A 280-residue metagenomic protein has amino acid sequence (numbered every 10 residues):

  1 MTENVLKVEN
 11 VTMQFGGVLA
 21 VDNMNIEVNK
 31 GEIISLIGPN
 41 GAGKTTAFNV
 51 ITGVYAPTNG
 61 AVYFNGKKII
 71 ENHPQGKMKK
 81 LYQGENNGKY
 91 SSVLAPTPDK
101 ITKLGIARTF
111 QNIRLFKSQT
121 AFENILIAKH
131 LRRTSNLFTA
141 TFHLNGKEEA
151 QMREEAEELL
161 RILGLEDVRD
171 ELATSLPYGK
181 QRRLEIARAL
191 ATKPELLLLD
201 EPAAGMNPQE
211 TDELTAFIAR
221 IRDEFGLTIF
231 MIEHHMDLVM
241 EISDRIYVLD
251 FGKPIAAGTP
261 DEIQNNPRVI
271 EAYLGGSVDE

Functional and structural regions predicted by a protein language model:
T2-E280: Glycine-rich phosphate-binding loops of nucleotide-dependent enzymes
